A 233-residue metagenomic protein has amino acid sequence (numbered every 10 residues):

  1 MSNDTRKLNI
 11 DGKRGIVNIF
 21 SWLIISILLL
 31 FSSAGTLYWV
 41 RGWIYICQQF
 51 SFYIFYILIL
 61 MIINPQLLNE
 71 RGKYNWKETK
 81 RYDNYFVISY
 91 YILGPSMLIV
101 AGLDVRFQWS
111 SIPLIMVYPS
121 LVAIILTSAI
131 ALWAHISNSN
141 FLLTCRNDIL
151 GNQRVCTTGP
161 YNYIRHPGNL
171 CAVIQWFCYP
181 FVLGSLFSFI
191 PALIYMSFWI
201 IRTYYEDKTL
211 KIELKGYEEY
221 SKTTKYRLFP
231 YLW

Functional and structural regions predicted by a protein language model:
S2-Y91, Y204-K225: Alpha-helical transmembrane segments in multi-pass membrane proteins
V17, S21-I25, L29, I44-F55 (+5 more regions): Lipid-exposed faces of alpha-helical membrane segments in multi-pass integral membrane proteins
L60-D83, L103-W233: Cytosolic-biased juxtamembrane loops and peripheral soluble domains of multi-pass membrane proteins
